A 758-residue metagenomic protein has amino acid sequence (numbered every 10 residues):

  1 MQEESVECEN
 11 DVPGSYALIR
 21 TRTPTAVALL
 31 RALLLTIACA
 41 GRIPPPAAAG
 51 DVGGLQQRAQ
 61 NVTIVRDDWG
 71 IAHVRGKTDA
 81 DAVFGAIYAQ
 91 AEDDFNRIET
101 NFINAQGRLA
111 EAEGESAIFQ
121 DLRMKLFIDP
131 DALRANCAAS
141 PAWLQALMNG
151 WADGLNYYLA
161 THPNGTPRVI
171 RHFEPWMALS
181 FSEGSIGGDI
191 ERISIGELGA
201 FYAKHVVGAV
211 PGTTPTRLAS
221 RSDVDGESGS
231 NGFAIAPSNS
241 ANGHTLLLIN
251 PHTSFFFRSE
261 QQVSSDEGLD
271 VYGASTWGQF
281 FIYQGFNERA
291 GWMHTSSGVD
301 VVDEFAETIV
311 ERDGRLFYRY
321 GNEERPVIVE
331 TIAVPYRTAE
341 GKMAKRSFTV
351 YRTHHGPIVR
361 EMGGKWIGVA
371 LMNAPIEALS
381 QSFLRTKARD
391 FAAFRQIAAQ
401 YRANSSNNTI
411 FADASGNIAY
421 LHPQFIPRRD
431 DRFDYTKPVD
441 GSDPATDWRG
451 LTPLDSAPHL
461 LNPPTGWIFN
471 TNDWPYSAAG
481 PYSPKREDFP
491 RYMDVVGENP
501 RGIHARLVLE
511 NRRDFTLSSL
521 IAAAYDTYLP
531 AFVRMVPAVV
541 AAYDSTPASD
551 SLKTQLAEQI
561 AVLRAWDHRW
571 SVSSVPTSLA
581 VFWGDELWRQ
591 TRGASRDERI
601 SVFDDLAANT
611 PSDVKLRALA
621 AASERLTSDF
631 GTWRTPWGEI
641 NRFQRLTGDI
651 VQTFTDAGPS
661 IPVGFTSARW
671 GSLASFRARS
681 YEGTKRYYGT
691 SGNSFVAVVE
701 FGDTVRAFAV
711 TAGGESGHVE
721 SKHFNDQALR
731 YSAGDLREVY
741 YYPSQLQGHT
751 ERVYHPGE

Functional and structural regions predicted by a protein language model:
M1-T25: N-terminal secretory signal peptides that target proteins for export/translocation
C39-G41: N-terminal Sec signal peptide cleavage junction
D51-R258, D266-L269, G273-F281, T353 (+1 more regions): Substrate-recognition/specificity elements adjacent to catalytic centers across diverse enzyme folds
W69, A146, G150, S230 (+20 more regions): Generic recognition of stable, solvent-exposed alpha-helical segments in well-folded globular domains
A82-G85, D131-A146, L379-R385, D488-V496 (+3 more regions): Second-shell loop/turn segments in exported
L144-L248, T253-S254, Y401, A414-I418 (+4 more regions): Acidic, low-complexity N-terminal propeptides/linkers enriched in Ser/Thr/Asp/Gly that mediate export, maturation
V271, F280, Y401-R512: Hydrophobic alpha-helical segments
A274-T276, G285-E288, H294-P438: Glycine- and hydrophobic-rich flexible loops that cap the catalytic core of alpha/beta enzyme folds
